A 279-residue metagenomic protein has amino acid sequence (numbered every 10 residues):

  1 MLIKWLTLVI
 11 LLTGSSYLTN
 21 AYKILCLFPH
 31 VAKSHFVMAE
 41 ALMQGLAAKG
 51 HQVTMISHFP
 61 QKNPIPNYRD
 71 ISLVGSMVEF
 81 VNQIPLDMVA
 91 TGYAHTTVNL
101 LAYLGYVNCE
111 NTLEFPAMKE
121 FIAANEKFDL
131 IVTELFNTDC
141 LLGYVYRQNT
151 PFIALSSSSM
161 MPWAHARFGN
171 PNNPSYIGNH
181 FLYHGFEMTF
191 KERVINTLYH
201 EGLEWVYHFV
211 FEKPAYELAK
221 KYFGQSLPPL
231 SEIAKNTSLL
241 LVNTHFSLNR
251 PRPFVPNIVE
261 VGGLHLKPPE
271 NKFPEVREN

Functional and structural regions predicted by a protein language model:
L2, I10-P29, K33, G45-A48: N-terminal signal peptide
F36-Y68, D139-A164, P253: Classical protein tyrosine phosphatase
M38, K235-N236, L248-N279: Conserved catalytic-core segment of nucleotide-activated headgroup transferases in glycan assembly
L42, V107-M188, F246-L248: Conserved nucleotide-sugar donor-interacting segment of glycosyltransferase catalytic cores, predominantly GT-B
T54, S238-V242: A short beta-strand/loop micro-motif in the catalytic core of glycosyltransferases that engages the nucleotide-sugar
I65-S76, T150, V255-L264: Active-site regions of enzymes building and remodeling cell-envelope glycoconjugates
E79-D87, P162-N170, P268-F273: Short, charged, surface-exposed secondary-structure boundary motifs
Q83-C140, E187-S231, K235-N236: Conserved nucleotide-sugar donor-binding subdomain of glycosyltransferases
